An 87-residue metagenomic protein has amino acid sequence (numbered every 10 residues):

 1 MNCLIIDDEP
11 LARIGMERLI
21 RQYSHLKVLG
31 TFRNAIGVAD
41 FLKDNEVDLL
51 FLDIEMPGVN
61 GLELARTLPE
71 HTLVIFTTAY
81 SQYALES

Functional and structural regions predicted by a protein language model:
M1-C3: Extreme N-terminal starter segment of soluble prokaryotic enzymes
I6-D7, F32, L50, T77: Conserved sequence signature across two-component system core domains
A12, R21, P57: The feature encodes the CheY-like receiver
A12-I14, A84: Charged phosphotransfer/docking patches of two-component systems
R18-Y23, F41: Alpha-helical interaction/dimerization surfaces of two-component signaling modules
Y23-L29: A generic structural motif
L29-V38: Conserved Asp/Asn-Gly motif in the active-site loop of CheY-like receiver
D40-F41, N45-S87: CheY-like receiver
